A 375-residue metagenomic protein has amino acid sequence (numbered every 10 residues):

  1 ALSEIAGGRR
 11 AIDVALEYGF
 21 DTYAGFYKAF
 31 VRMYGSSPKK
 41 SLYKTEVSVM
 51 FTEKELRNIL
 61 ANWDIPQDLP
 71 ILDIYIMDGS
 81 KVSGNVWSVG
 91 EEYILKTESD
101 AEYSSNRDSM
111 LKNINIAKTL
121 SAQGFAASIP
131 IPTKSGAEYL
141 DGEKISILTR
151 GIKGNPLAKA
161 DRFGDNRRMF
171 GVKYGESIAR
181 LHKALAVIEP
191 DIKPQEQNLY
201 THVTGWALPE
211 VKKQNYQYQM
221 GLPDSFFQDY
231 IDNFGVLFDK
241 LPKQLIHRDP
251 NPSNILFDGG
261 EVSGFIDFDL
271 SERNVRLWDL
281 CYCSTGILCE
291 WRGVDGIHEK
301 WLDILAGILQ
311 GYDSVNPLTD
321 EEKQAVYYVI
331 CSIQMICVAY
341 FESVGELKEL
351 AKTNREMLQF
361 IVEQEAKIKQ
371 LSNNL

Functional and structural regions predicted by a protein language model:
A1-G19, T45-V49: Terminal helix-turn-helix DNA-binding modules in bacterial transcription factors
G25-F26, F30: Short hydrophobic/aromatic patch on the recognition helix
L56-W63, V187-P190, G205-R248, P317: An alpha-helical support segment within catalytic cores of ATP-dependent transferases
S80-L95, I231-W278: Active-site acidic catalytic loop and adjacent metal/ATP-binding pocket of ATP-dependent phosphoryl transfer enzymes
E91-I188: ATP-binding pocket architecture of kinase catalytic cores
G164-G221: A cross-family kinase active-site recognition segment
L277-N316, C331-E349: Active-site activation/catalytic loop segments of kinase-like enzymes and analogous catalytic loops in related
I336-L375: ATP/Mg2+ or Mg2+-diphosphate-binding catalytic cores that bind nucleotide phosphates or diphosphates via glycine-rich
